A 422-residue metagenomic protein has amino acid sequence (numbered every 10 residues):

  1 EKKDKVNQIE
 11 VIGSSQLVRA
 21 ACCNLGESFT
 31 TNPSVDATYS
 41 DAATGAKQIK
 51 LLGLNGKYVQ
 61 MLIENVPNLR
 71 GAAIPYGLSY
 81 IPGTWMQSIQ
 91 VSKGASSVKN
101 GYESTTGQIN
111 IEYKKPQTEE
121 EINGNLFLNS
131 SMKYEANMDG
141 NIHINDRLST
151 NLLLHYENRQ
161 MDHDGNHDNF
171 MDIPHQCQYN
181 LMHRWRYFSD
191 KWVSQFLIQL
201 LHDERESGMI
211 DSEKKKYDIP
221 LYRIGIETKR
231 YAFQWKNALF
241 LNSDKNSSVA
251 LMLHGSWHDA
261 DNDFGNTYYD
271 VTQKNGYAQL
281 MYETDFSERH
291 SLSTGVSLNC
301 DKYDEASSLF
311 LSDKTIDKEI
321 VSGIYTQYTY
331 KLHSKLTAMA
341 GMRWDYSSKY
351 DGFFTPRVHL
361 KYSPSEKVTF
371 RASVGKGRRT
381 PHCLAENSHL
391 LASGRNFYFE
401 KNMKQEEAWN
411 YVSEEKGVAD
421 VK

Functional and structural regions predicted by a protein language model:
E1-V18, Q48, V59, I89: N-terminal periplasmic "start-of-domain" segments of outer-membrane beta-barrel proteins
G26, T30-P67: Extracytoplasmic beta-strand/coil segments of soluble accessory domains associated with Gram-negative outer-membrane
Q48, V66-K93, L181: Short acidic/polar hinge/loop motifs at secondary-structure boundaries that mediate gating or recognition
Y80-E121: A beta-strand signature from Gram-negative outer-membrane beta-barrel systems, especially the internal plug domain
L126-S130, Y156-Q160, Y187-K191, L200-E204 (+6 more regions): Transmembrane beta-strands of outer-membrane beta-barrel pores
R147-N166, Q178, D244-D263, S291-D301 (+2 more regions): Surface-exposed extracellular loop regions of Gram-negative outer-membrane beta-barrel proteins
R159-N180, R186-V249, G255-Q273: Flexible loop and strand-edge segments within Gram-negative outer membrane beta-barrel domains
E213, K302, S348-F353, Y362 (+1 more regions): Surface-exposed extracellular loop regions of Gram-negative outer-membrane beta-barrel proteins, predominantly
